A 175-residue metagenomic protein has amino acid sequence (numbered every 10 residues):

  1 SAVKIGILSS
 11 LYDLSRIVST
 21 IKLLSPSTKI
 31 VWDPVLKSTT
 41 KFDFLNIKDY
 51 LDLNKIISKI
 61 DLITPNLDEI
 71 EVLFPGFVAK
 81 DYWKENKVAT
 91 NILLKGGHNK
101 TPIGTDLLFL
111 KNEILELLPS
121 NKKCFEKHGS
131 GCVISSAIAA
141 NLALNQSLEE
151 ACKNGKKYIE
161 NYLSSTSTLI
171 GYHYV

Functional and structural regions predicted by a protein language model:
S1-K41: Conserved N-terminal subdomain of the carbohydrate kinase-like
G6, K95, K127: Glycine- and other small-residue-rich loops at beta-strand/loop junctions that grip anionic moieties
S9, L36-S38, E69, H98 (+1 more regions): Active-site-proximal loop/turn and secondary-structure-junction residues that shape catalytic pockets, frequently
L45-I114: Conserved phosphate/ATP/ADP-binding segment of small-molecule kinases
V72, C124-L148: Short, small-residue alpha-helix embedded
N112-K123: Glycine/charged-rich beta-loop-alpha catalytic/anionic-binding loops adjacent to active sites
I114-E116, N141-G155: Phosphate-handling active-site elements
E149-V175: Charged C-terminal helix
